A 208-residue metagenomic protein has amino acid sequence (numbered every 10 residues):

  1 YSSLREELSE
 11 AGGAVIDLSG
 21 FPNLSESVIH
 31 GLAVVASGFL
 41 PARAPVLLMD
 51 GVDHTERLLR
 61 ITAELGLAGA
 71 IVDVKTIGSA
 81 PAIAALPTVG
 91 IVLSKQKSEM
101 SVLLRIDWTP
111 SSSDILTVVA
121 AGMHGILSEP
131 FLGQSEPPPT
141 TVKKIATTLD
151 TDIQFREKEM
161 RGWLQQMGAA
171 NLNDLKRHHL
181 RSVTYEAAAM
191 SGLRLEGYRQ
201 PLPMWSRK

Functional and structural regions predicted by a protein language model:
Y1-D107, S112-T140, E196: Alpha/beta enzyme core
I91-S101, S112-L116, A120-K208: Alpha/beta catalytic cores of nucleotide-metabolism and tRNA/nucleoside-modifying enzymes
